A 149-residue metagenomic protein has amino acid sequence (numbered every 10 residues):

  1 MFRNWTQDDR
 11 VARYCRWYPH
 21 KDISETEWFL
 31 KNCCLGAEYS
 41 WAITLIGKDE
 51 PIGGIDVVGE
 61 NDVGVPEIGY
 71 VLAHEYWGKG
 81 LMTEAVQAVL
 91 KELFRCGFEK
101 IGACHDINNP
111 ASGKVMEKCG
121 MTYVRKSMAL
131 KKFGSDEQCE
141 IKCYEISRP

Functional and structural regions predicted by a protein language model:
M1-D8, R13, S40, T44-P149: Acyl-donor (CoA/ACP) binding surface of acyl/acetyltransferases
R10-K31: Conserved GNAT-fold acetyl-CoA-binding loop/helix
N32-A37: Short loop/turn motifs at secondary-structure junctions and domain boundaries
